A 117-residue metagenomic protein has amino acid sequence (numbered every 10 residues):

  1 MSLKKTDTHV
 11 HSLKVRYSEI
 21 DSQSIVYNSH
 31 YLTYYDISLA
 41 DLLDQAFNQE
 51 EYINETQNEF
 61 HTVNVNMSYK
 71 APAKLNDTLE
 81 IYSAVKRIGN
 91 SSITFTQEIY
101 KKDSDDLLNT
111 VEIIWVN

Functional and structural regions predicted by a protein language model:
S2-K5, H11, Y69, K74-T78 (+1 more regions): HotDog/MaoC-like acyl-thioester-processing domains
S2-N64: Hot-dog-fold acyl-thioester-processing enzymes
H30-Y34, I53-N54, I81-Y82, K86-R87 (+1 more regions): Short, low-complexity, polar/charged sequence segments that are solvent-exposed and flexible
Q45-F47, E51-Y52, F60-T62, E80 (+3 more regions): Short, charged/polar low-complexity linear motifs in solvent-exposed/disordered segments
N54-T78, Y82: Short hydrophobic interaction/assembly module
